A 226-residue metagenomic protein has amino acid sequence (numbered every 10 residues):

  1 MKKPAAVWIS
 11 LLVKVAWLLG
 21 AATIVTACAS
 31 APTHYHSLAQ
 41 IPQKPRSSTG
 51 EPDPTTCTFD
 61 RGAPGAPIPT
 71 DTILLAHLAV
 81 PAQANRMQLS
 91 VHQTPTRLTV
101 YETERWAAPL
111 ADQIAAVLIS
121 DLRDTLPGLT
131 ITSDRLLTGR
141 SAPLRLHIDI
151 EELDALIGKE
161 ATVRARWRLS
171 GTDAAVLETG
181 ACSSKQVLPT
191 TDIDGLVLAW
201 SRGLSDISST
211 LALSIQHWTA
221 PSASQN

Functional and structural regions predicted by a protein language model:
M1-T26: Sec-dependent bacterial lipoprotein signal peptides
A22-P45: Bacterial Sec signal peptide processing site at the extreme N-terminus
Q43-A76, P81: N-terminal secretory signal peptides
T70-T138: N-terminal segment of the mature soluble domain
L98-R105, D173-S208, L213: Short secondary-structure boundary motifs at beta->alpha junctions and helix caps
L136-L153, K185-T190: Short, charged, surface-exposed interaction patches
I157-T179: Short, low-complexity, polybasic intrinsically disordered segments
Q216-N226: Short, highly charged C-terminal tails/helix-capping segments
